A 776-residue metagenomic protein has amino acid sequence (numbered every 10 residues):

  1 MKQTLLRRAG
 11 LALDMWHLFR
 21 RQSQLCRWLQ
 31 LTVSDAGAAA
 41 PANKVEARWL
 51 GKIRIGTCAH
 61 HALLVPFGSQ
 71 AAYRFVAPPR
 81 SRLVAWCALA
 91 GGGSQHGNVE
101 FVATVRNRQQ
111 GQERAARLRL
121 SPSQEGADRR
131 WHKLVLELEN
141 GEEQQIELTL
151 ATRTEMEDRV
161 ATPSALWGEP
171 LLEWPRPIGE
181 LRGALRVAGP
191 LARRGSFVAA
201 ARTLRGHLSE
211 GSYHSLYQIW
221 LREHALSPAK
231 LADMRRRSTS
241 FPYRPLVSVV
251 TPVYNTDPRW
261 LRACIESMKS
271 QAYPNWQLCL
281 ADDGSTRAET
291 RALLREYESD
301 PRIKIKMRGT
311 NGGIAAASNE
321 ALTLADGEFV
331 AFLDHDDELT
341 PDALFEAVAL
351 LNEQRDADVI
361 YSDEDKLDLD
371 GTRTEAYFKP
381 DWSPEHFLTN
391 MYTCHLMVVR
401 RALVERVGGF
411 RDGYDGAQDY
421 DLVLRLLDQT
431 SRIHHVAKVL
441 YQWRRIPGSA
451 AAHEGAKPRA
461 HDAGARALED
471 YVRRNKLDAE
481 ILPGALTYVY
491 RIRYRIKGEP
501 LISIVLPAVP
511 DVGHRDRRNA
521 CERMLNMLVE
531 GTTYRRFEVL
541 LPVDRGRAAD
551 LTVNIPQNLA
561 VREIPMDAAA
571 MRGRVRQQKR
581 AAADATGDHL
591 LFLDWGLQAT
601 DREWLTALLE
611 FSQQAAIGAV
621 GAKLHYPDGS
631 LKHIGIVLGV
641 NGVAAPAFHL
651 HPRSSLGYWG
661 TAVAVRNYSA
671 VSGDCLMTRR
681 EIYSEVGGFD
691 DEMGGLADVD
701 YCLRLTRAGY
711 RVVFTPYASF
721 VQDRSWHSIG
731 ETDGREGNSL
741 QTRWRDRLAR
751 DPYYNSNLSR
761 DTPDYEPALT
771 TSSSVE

Functional and structural regions predicted by a protein language model:
T4-A9, L18, L25, R182 (+7 more regions): C-terminal, non-catalytic tails of nucleotide-sugar-dependent glycosyltransferases
L5-V187: Gly-Asp-aromatic-enriched flexible segments
A201-A456, D470: Nucleotide-sugar donor-binding/catalytic module of glycosyltransferases that assemble extracellular/cell-envelope
E266-N275, C521-R536: Short, acidic, metal-binding catalytic loop of nucleotide-sugar glycosyltransferases
R308-A325, D567-A585: Glycine-rich, basic loop-to-helix element that forms the pyrophosphate-binding segment of sugar-nucleotide handling
A315, T323, R373-A402, A583 (+1 more regions): A recurrent flexible, glycine/aromatic-enriched loop bordering the glycosyltransferase active site that acts as
D342-T374, L597-V643: Conserved donor NDP-sugar-binding/catalytic core segment of glycosyltransferases
L403, G413-V439, L468, W604-L608 (+3 more regions): A short, conserved alpha-helix in the catalytic core of glycosyltransferases
